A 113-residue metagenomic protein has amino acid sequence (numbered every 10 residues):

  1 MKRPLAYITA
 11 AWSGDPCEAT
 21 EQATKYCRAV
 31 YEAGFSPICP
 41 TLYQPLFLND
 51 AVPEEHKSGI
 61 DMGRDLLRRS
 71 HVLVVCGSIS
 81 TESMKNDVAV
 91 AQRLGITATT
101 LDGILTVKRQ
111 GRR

Functional and structural regions predicted by a protein language model:
M1-R113: Catalytic phosphate/metal-binding cores of nucleic-acid and nucleotide-processing enzymes, i.e., regions that mediate
